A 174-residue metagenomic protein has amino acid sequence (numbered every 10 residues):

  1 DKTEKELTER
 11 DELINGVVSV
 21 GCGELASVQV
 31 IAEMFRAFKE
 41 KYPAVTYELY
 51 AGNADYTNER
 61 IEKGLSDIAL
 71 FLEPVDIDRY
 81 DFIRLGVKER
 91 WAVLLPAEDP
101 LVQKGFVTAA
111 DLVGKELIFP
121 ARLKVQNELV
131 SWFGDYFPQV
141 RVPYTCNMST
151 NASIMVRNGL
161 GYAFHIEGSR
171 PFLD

Functional and structural regions predicted by a protein language model:
D1-S19, V28, K39-E40, V75-R84 (+1 more regions): Short helix-loop hinge/linker segments at domain boundaries
D11-E12, Y80-W91, L95-L117, A121: Flexible hinge/capping segments at coil-to-helix
N15-I77, C146: Central regulatory/effector-binding core of bacterial HTH transcription factors
V17-G21, A69, L94, I118 (+1 more regions): Short, well-ordered beta-strand segments
V20, I61-E62, L112, I154-L160: Hydrophobic residues within well-ordered alpha-helices
N53, T108, N147-M148, I166: Short loop/turn segments at beta->alpha junctions
L70-R79, S131, S149-D174: A ligand-binding cleft/hinge motif common to bilobed small-molecule-binding domains
K115-F137, E167: Secondary-structure junction motif
